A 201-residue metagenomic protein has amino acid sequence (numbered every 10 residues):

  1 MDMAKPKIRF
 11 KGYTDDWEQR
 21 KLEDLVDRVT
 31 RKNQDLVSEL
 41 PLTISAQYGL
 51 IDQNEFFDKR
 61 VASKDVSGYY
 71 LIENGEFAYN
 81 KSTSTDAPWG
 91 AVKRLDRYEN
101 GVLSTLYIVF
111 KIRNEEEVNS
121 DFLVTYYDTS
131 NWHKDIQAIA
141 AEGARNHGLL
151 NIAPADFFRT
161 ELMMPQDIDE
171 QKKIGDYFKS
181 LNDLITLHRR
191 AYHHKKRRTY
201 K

Functional and structural regions predicted by a protein language model:
M1-K201: Feature detects amphipathic, helix-rich regulatory segments
